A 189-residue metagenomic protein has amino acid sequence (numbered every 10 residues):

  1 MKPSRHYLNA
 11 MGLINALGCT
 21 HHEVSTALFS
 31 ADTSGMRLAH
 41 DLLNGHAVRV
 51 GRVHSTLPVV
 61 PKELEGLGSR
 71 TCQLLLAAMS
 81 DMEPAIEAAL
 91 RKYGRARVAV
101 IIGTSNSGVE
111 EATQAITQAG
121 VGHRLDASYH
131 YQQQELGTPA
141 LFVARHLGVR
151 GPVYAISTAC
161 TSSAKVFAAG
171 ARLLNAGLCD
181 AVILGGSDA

Functional and structural regions predicted by a protein language model:
M1-P152, R172: Conserved "HGTGT" condensation-loop signature of ketosynthase/thiolase-family condensing enzymes that catalyze
Y93, G177-L178: A structural signal for short coil/turn segments at secondary-structure junctions
P152-T158: Short loop-beta-helix segment that forms the pyridoxal 5′-phosphate
T158-C160, G186: Short, structured patches in soluble enzyme cores that scaffold and shape functional sites
S163: Short conserved active-site loop signatures built around small residues
V166: Active-site histidine-anchored catalytic micro-motif
A169-L173, G177: Short helices/loops that flank or line small-molecule/ion binding pockets
L178-A189: Acyl-CoA/ACP chain-elongation machinery
